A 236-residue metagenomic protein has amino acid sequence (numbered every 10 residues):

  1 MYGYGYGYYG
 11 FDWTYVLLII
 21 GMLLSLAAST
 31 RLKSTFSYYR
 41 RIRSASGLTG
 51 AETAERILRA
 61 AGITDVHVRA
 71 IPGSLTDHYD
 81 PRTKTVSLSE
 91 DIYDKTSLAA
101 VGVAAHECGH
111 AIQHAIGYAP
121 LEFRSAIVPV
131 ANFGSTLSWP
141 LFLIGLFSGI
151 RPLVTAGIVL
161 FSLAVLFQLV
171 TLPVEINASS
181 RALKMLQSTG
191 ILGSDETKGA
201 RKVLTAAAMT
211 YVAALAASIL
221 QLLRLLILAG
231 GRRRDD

Functional and structural regions predicted by a protein language model:
M1-Y8, T30-G134, L166-D236: Polar-ligand-bearing catalytic/cofactor-coordination segments of membrane-embedded or membrane-tethered inner-membrane
G7-T35, G145, R151-P152, A156-I158 (+3 more regions): Hydrophobic alpha-helical transmembrane segments of small proteolipidic membrane proteins, enriched in energy-coupled
V130-I150: Post-HExxH zinc-binding segment in Zn-dependent metallohydrolases
G157-L160, R234-D236: Short alpha-helical "patches" and their helix-cap loops
